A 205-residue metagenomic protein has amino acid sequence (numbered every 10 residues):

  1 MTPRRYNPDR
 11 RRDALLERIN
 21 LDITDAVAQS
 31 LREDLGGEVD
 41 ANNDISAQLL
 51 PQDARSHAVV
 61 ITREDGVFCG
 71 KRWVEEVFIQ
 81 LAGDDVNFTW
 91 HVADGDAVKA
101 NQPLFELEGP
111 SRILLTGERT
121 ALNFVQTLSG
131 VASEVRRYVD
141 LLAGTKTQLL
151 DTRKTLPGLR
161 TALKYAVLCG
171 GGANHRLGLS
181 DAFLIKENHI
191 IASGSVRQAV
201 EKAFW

Functional and structural regions predicted by a protein language model:
T2-W205: Acidic/glycine-rich phosphate/pyrophosphate-binding loops and surrounding catalytic core that coordinate Mg2+
